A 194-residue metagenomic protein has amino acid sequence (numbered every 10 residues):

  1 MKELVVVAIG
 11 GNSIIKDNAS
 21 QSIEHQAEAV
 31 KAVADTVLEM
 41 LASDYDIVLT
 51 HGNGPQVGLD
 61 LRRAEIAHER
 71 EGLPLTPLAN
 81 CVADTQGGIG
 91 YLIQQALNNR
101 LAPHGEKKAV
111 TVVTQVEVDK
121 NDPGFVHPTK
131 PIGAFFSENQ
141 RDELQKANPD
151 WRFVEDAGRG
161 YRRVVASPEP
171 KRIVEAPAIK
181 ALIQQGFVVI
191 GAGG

Functional and structural regions predicted by a protein language model:
M1-T50, L59-I66, P77, A181-G186: N-terminal glycine-/serine-/threonine-rich phosphate-binding loop
A8-G10, T50-H51, V110-Q115, G191-G193: Short beta-strand segments
G11, G87-G90, G194: Glycine-centered flexibility motif
S13-I15, G54-G58, E117-N121: Short, active-site-adjacent cap segments at secondary-structure transitions
Q21-E24, T85, G194: Aromatic-enriched hydrophobic runs in primary sequence
A67-V189: Ligand-binding beta-strand-loop-alpha-helix segment within the catalytic cores of soluble metabolic enzymes
